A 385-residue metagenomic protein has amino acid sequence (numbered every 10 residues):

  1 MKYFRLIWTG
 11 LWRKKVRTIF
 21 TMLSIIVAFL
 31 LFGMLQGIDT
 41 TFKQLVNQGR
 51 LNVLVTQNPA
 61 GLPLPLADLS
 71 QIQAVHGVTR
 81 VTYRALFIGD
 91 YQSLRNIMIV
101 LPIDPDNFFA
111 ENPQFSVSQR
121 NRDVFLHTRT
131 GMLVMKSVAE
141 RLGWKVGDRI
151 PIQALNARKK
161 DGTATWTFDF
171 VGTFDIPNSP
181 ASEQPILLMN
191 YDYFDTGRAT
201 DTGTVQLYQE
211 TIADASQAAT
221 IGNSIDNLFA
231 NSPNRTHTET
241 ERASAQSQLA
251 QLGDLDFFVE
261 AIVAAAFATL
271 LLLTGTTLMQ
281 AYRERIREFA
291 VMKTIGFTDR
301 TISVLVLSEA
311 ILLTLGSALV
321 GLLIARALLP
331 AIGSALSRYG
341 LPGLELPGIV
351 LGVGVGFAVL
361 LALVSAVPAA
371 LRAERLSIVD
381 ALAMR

Functional and structural regions predicted by a protein language model:
F4, T18-M22, L323, G348-G356: Hydrophobic alpha-helical transmembrane segments
K15-T40, G253-E288, I311-V320, L361-V364: Hydrophobic alpha-helical transmembrane segments of multi-pass inner-membrane transport and secretion
I26-V100, V117-T128, E140-R141, N223 (+2 more regions): Hydrophobic, regular-secondary-structure patches
I38, F42, Q217-T269, Q280-R283 (+3 more regions): Peri-transmembrane interface segments
F108-V134, A139-E140, K145-I152: Diglycine-centered glycine-rich loop/turn motifs
A139, W144-E239: Basic-flanked hydrophobic alpha-helices used for secretion and membrane insertion
M279, R283, R287-G333, V353 (+3 more regions): Transmembrane alpha-helical interface segments in multi-pass membrane proteins
R372-R385: Short cytosolic juxtamembrane segments of multi-pass membrane proteins
